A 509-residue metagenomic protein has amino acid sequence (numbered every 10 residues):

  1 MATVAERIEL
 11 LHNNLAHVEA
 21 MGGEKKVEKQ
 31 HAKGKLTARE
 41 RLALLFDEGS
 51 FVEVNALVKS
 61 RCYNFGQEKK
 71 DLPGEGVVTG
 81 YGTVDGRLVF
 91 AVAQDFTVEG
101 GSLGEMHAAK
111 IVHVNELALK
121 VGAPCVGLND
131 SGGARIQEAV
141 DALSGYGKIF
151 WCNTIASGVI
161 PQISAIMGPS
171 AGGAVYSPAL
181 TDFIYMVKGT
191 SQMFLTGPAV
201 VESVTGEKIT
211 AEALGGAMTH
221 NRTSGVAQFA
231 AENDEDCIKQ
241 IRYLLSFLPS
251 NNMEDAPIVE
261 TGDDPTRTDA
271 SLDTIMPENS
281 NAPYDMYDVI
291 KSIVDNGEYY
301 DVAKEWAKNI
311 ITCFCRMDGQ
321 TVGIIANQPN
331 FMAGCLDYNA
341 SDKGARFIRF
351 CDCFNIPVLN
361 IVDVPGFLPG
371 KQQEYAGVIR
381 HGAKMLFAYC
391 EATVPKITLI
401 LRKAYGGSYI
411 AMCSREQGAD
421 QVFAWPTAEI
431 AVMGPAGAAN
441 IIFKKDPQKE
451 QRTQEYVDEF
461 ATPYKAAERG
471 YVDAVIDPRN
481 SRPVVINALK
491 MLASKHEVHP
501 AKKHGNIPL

Functional and structural regions predicted by a protein language model:
M1-L509: Ligand-binding clefts of soluble mixed alpha/beta catalytic domains
